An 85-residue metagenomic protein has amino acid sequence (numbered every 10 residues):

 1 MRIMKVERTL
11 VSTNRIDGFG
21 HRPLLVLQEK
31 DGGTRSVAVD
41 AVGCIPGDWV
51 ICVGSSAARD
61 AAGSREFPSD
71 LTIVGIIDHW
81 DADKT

Functional and structural regions predicted by a protein language model:
M1-T13, I77: Structural detector for short beta-strands of small beta-barrel domains
T9, K30, S55-S56: Short, surface-exposed secondary-structure boundary micro-motifs
I16-V26: Short aromatic-glycine-enriched beta-strand elements
T34-V39: Short alpha-helix capping/helix-loop boundary micro-motifs
I51-T85: C-terminal structural segments of small proteins and small subunits
